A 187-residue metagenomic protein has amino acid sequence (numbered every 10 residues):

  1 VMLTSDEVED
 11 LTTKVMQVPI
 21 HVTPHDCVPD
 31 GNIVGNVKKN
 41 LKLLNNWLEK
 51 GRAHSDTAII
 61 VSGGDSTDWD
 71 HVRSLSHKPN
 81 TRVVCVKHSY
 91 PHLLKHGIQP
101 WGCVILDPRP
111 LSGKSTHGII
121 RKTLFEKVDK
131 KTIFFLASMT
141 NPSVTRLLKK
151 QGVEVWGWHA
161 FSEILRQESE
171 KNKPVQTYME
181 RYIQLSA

Functional and structural regions predicted by a protein language model:
V1-N80, P91-H96, V104, L111-G113 (+3 more regions): N-terminal donor/sugar-recognition subdomains of glycan-related enzymes, prototypically the membrane-proximal stem
V84: Glycine-rich loop(s) and the adjacent beta-strand/alpha-helix scaffold that form part
S138, I183-A187: Active-site glycine- and acidic-residue-rich loops that bind and position anionic ligands or nucleotide-like cofactors
S138-P142, S162-I164: Glycine-rich beta-alpha junction loops
W158-E168: Peripheral docking tails and interdomain loops at the edges of cofactor- or intermediate-handling domains
Q167-E170, V175: E1/E1-like adenylate-forming module used to activate ubiquitin-like modifiers and sulfur-carrier proteins
